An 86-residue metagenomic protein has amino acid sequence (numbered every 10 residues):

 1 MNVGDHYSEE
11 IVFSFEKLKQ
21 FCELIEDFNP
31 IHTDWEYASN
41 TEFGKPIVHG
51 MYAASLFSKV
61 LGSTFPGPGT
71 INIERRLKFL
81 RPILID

Functional and structural regions predicted by a protein language model:
M1-I71: Hot-dog-fold acyl-thioester-processing enzymes
I73-D86: Active-site beta-strand->loop segment that positions catalytic residues and contacts the acyl thioester
